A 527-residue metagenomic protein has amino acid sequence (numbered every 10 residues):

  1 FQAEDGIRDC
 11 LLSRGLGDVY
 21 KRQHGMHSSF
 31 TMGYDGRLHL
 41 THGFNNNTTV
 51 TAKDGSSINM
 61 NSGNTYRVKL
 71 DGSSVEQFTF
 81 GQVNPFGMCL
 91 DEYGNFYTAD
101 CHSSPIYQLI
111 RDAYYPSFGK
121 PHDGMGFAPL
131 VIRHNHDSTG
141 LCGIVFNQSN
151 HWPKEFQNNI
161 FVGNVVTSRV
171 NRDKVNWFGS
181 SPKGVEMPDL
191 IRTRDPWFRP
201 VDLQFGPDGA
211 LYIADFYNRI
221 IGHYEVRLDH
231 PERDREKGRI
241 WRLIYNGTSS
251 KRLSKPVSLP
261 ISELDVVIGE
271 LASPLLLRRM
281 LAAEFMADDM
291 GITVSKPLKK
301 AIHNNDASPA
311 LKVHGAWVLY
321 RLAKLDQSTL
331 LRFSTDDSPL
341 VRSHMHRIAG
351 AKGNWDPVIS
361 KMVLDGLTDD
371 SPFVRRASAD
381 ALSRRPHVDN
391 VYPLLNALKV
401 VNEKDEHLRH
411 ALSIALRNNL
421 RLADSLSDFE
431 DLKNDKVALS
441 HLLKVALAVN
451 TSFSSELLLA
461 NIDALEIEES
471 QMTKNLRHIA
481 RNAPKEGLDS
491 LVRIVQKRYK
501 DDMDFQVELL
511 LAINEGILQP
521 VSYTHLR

Functional and structural regions predicted by a protein language model:
F1-Y20, H525: Single conserved hydrophobic/aromatic residue that forms the stacking wall/gate of nucleotide- or nucleobase-binding
S13-R14, D18-K21, T51, G55-Q82 (+2 more regions): Blade-edge beta-strand/turn elements of extracellular beta-propeller and related beta-sheet repeat scaffolds
K21-Y34, Q82-N95, D137-W152, D195-D208: Beta-rich, blade/repeat-based domains predominating in secreted/periplasmic proteins but also intracellular
L38-T41, N95-A99, P153, Q157-V162 (+1 more regions): Conserved beta-propeller blade signature
T41-N59, F216-E232: Short, conserved, GDST-rich strand-edge loop motifs in beta-rich repeat architectures
N64-Y66, R169, R239: A short loop-to-beta-strand structural motif that recurs across blades of beta-propeller domains
R111-P116, K174-S181, G247-T248: Short loop/turn segments immediately following beta-strands, especially the blade-tip and inter-blade linker loops
A214, P231-E236, L243-R527: Long, ordered, helix-rich scaffold segments
